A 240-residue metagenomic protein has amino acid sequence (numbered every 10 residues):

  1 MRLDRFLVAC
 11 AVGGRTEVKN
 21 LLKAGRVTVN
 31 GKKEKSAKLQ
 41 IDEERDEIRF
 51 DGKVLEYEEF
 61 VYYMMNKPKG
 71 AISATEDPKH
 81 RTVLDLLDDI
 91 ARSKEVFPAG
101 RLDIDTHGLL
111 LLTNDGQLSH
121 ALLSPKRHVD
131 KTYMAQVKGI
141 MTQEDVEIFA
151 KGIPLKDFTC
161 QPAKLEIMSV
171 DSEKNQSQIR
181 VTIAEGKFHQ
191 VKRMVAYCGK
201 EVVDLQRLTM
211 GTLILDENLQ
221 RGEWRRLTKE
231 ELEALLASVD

Functional and structural regions predicted by a protein language model:
M1-D240: Basic, flexible Lys/Arg- and Gly-enriched helix-loop patches that mediate nucleic-acid binding at interfaces with rRNA
